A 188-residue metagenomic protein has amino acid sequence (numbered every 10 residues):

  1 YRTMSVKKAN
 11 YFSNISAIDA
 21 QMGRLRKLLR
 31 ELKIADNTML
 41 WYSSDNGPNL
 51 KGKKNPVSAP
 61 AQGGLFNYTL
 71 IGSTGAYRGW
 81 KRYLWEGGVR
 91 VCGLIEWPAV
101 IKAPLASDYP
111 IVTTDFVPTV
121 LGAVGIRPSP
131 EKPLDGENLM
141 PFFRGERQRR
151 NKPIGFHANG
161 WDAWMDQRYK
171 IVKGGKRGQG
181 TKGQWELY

Functional and structural regions predicted by a protein language model:
Y1-N10, N49-V57: Active-site His/acidic residue clusters
S5, A9-F12, S16-D19, S107-I111 (+1 more regions): Soluble non-cytosolic domains of exported or imported proteins
A17-S58: Metal-dependent active-site segment of extracytoplasmic phospho-/sulfohydrolases and closely related
Q21, L25-L28, W80, W97 (+2 more regions): Generic, well-ordered alpha-helical scaffold segments in large soluble proteins
S43-S44, L94, T113: Generic enzyme active-site microenvironment
L50, K54-V89, I101-Y188: C-terminal cap/loop subdomain of S1 sulfatases and analogous C-terminal strand-loop tails that border
